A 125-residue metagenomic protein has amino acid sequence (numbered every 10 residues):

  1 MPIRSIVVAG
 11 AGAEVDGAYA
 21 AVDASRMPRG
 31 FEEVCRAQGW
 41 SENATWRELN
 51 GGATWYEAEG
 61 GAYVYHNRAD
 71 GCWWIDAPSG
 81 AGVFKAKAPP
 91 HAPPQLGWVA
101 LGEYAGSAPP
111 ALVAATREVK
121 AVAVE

Functional and structural regions predicted by a protein language model:
M1-E125: Interface elements of modular peptide-recognition networks comprising either
